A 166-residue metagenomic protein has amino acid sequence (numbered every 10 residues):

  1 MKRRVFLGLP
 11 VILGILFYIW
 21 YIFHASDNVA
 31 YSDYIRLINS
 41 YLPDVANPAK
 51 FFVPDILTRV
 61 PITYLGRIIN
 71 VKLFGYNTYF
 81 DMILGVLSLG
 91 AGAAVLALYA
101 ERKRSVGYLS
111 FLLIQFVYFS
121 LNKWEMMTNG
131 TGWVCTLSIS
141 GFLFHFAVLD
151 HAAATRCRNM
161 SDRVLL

Functional and structural regions predicted by a protein language model:
M1-Y18: Start-transfer (signal-anchor) and selected internal transmembrane alpha helices of multi-pass inner/ER membrane
F17-L37, W124-M126: Helix-to-loop transition at the C-terminal end of transmembrane segments
I22-A25, R67-L73, F119-N129: Juxtamembrane "helix-exit" motif on the non-cytosolic side of transmembrane helices
F52-G75: Short hydrophobic/aromatic helix or loop-helix immediately within or flanking a transmembrane segment in polytopic
I83-G107, F144-V148: Transmembrane-helix motifs of polytopic, lipid-linked glycan transferases
A100-S120, S140: Transmembrane-helix signature of polytopic, membrane-embedded enzymes that assemble or transfer cell-envelope glycans
W124-F144: Multi-pass, polyprenyl lipid-linked donor-dependent membrane glycosyltransferases
F142-M160: Membrane-interface transmembrane helices that cradle and orient dolichyl/undecaprenyl
